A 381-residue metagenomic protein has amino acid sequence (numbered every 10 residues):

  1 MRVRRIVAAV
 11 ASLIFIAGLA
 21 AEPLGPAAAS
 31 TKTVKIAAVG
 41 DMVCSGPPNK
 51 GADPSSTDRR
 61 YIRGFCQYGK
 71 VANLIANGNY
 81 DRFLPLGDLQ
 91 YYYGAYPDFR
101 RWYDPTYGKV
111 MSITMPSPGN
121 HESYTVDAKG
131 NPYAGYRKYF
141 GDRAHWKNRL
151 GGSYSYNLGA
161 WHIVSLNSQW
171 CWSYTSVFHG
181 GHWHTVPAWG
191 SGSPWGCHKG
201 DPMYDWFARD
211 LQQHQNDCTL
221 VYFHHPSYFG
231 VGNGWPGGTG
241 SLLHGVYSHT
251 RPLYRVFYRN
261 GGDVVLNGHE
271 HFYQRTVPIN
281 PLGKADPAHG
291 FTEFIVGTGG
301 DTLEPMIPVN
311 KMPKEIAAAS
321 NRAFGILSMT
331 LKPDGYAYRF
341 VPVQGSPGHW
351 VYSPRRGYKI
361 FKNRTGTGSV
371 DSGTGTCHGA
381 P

Functional and structural regions predicted by a protein language model:
R2-A29: Secretory targeting and sorting signals
P23-K32, Q213, P381: Polybasic, low-complexity, intrinsically disordered segments
A28-D98: N-terminal active-site segment of His-dependent metallophosphoesterases
A38-G40, R82-D88, T114-N120, L220-H224 (+2 more regions): Active-site neighborhood of phospho(di)ester-bond hydrolases with catalytic His/Asp-centered motifs
V43-S45, F65-Q67, W170-W172, G196-H198 (+1 more regions): Sequence contexts marking disulfide-bonded cysteines in secreted/extracellular proteins
N49-R59, G94-T219, G234-Y247, P252-L253 (+2 more regions): Extended active-site neighborhood of metal-dependent phosphoesterases/phosphodiesterases
I75-A76, Q212, Y258: Non-catalytic positions within long, well-ordered alpha-helices that form the structural scaffold/packing of enzyme
N310-P381: A short C-terminal boundary segment appended to hydrolase-like catalytic domains
